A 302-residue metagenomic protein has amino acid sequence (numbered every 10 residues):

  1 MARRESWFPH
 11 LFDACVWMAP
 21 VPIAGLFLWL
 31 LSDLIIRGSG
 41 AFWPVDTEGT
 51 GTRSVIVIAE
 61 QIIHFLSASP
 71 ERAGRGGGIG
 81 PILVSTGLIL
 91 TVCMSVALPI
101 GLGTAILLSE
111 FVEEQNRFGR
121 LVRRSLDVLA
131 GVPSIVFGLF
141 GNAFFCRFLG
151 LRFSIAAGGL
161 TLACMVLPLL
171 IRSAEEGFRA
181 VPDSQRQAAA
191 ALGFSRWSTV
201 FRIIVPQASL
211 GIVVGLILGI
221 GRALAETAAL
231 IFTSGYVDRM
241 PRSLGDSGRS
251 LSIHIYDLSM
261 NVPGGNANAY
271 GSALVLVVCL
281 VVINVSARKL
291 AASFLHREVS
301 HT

Functional and structural regions predicted by a protein language model:
M1-P20, A287-T302: Transmembrane alpha-helical segments of polytopic membrane transport and secretion proteins
A2-C15, S32-C93, Q115-N116, D257-A267: Periplasmic/extracellular loop-to-transmembrane helix junction in inner-membrane transport proteins
A73, L230-V277: Interhelical loop and adjacent transmembrane-helix boundary motif in polytopic membrane transport permeases
C93-L126, L139, R147, R288-H296: Transmembrane-helix boundary motif in ABC transporter permease subunits
F111, F178-P182, A188-A208: Short helix-to-coil transition segments within interhelical loops that connect adjacent transmembrane helices
L126-L162: Generic hydrophobic transmembrane alpha-helix motif, especially the helices
E175-R179, D183, A190, I217 (+1 more regions): C-terminal transmembrane helix and the adjacent membrane-cytosol boundary/short C-terminal tail of inner/organellar
F194-F232: Transmembrane alpha-helices
